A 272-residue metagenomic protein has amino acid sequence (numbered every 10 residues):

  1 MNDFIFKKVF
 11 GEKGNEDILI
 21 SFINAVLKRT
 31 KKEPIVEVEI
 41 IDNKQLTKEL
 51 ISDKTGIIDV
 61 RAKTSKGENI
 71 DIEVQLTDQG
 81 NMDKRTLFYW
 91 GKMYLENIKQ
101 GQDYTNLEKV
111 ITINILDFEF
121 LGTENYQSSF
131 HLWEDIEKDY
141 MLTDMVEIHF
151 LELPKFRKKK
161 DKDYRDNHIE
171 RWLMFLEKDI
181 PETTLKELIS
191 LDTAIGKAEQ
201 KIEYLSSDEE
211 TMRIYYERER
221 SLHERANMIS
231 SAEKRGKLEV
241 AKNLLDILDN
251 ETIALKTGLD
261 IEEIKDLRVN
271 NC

Functional and structural regions predicted by a protein language model:
M1-D208: Conserved single-residue anchors adjacent to enzymatic active/cofactor-binding motifs
I70-Q75, M174-C272: Short, charged alpha-helical interaction segments and adjacent helix-coil junctions
